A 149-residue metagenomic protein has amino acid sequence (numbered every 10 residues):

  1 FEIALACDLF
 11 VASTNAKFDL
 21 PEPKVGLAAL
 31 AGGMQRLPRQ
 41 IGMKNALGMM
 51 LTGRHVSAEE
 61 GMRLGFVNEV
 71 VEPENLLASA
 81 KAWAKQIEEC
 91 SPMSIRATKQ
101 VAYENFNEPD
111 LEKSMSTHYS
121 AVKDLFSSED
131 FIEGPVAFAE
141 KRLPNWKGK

Functional and structural regions predicted by a protein language model:
F1-L51, L64, S79, W83: CoA-thioester-processing core
L9, G48, T52-R54, E60 (+2 more regions): Well-ordered beta-strand positions
V11-A16, V67-S116, K123, E129 (+1 more regions): C-terminal long alpha-helix characteristic of the crotonase
M34, M43-A46, A84, S94-T98 (+2 more regions): A general structural signal for well-ordered alpha-helical segments in protein cores
M43-L47, V56-R63, S91-R96: Short, structured loop/turn "capping" segments at alpha-beta junctions
M49-M50, T98-A102, F138: Short alpha-helical scaffolding segments that buttress acidic/His motifs in well-ordered protein cores
G134-K149: Short, basic/aromatic-enriched C-terminal tail that caps enzymatic domains
